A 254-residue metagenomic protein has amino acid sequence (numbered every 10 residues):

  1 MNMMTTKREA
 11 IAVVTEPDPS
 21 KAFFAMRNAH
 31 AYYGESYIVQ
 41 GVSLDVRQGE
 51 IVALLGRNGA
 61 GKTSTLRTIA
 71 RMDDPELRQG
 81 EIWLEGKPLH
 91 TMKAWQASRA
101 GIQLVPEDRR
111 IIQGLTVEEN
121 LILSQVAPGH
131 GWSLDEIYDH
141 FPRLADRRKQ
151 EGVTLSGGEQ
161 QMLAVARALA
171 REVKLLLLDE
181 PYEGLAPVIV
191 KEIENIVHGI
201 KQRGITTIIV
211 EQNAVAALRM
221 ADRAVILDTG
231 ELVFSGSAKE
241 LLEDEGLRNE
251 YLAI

Functional and structural regions predicted by a protein language model:
N2-I254: Glycine-rich phosphate-binding loops of nucleotide-dependent enzymes
